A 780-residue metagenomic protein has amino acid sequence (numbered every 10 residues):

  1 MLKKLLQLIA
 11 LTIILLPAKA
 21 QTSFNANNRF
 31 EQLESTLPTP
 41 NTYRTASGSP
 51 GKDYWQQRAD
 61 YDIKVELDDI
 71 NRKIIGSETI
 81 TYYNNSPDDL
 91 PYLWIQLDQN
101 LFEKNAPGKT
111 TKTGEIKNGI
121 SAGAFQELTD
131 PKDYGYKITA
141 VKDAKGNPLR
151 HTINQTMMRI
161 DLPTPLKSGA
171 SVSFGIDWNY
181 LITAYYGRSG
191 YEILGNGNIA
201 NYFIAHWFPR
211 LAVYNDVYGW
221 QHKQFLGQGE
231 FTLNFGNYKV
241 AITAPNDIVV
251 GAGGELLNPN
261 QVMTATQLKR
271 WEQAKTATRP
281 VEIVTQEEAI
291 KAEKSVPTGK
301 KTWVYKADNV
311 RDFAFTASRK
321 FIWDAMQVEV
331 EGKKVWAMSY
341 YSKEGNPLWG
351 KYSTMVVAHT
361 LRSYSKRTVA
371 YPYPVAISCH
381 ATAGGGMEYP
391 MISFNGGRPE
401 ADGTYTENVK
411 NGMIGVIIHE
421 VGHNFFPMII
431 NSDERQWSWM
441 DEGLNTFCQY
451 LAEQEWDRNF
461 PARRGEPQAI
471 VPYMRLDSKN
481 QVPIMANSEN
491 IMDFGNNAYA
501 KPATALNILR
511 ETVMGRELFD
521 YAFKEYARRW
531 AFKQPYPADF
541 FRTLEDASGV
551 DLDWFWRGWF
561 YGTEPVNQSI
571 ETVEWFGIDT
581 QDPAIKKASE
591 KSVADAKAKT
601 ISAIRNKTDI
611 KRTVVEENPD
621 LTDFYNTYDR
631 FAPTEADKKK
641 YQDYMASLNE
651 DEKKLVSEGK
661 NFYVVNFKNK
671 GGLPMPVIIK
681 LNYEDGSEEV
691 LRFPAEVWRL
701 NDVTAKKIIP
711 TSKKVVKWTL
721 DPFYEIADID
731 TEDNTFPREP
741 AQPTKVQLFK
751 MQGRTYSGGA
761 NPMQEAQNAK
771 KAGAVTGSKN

Functional and structural regions predicted by a protein language model:
L11-K19: Hydrophobic h-region of N-terminal signal peptides that target proteins for export in Gram-negative bacteria
A20, F24-A46, R58-A59, Y305 (+1 more regions): Hydrophobic alpha-helical and helix-loop surface patches within well-folded domains that function as non-catalytic
T22-F24, K73, Y83, D89 (+6 more regions): A surface-exposed beta-strand-loop module
A26-Q96: Early extracytoplasmic/domain-onset interaction patches
I70, F532-N780: Beta/coil-rich, acidic/histidine-enriched accessory regions frequently appended to metallopeptidases
W94-G146, A205, D247-I248, N682-R692: Solvent-exposed beta-hairpin/edge-strand motifs
N105-G119, N179-Y238, N258-P259, F321 (+1 more regions): Glycine/proline-rich low-complexity spacer/linker segments in large multi-domain proteins
P209-W220, L226-I418, F447, V471: Hydrophobic helix-coil surface modules that form long, contiguous segments used for peptide/substrate interaction
